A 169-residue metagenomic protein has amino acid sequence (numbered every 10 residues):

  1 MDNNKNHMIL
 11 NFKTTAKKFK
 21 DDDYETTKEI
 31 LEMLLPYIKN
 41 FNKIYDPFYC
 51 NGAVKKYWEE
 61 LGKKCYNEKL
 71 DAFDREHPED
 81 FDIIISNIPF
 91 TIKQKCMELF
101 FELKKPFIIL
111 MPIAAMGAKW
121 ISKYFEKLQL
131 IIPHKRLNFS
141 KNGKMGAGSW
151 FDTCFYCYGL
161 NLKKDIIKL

Functional and structural regions predicted by a protein language model:
M1-L169: Class I S-adenosyl-L-methionine-dependent methyltransferase catalytic core
